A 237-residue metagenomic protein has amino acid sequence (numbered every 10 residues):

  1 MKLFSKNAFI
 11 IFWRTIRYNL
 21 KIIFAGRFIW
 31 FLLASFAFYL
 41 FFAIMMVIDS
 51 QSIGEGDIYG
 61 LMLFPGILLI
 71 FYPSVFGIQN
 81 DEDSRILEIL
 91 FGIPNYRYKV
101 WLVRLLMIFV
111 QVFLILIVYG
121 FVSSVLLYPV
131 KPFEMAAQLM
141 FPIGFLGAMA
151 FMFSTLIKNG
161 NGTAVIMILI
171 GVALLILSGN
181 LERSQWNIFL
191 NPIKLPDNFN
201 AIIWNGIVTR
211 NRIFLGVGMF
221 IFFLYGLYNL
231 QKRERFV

Functional and structural regions predicted by a protein language model:
M1-L33, E234-V237: Aromatic- and glycine-rich beta-strand/loop motifs that create alpha-glucan
A37-M45, V112-V122, L169-N180, I193-L195: Aromatic-anchored segments of alpha-helical transmembrane domains
M45-E55: Short, hydrophobic transmembrane alpha-helix segments
S50, T163-A164, L169-V237: Terminal transmembrane helical anchor/hairpin motif
D57-N80: Long, hydrophobic alpha-helical segments
F76-F109: Helix-loop-helix units of permease transmembrane domains in multi-pass membrane transporters, especially ABC
Y96-V130: Hydrophobic alpha-helical transmembrane segments that constitute the membrane-spanning cores of multi-pass membrane
E134-G162, V217-L224: Hydrophobic alpha-helical transmembrane segments of polytopic membrane proteins
